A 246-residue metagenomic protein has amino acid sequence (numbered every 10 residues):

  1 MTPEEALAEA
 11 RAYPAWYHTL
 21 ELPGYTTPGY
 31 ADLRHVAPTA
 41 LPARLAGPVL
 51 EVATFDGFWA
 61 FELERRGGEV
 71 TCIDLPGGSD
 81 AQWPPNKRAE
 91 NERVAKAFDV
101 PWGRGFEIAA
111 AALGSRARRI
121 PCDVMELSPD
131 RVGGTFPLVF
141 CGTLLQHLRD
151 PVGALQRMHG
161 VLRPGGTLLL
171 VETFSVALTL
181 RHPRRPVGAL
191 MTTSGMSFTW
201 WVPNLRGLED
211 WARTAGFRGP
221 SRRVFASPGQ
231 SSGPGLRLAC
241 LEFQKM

Functional and structural regions predicted by a protein language model:
T26-G47: Conserved alpha-helix/loop element of class I SAM-dependent methyltransferases that forms part of the SAM/SAH-binding
L45-F55, T71: Conserved class I S-adenosyl-L-methionine
F58-L127: Class I SAM-dependent methyltransferase SAM/SAH-binding core
W102-A109, T199-G216: Short alpha-helix
M125, P129-V139: A short acidic, Gly/Pro-enriched loop at the edge of an enzyme's catalytic core that lines a small-molecule cofactor
P137-D150: A short SAM/SAH-binding and catalytic strip from SAM-dependent methyltransferases
V152-T167: A short glycine-rich, Lys/Arg-flanked "PGG" loop and its adjoining helix->strand segment in the class I
L169-T192: Conserved class I S-adenosyl-L-methionine
